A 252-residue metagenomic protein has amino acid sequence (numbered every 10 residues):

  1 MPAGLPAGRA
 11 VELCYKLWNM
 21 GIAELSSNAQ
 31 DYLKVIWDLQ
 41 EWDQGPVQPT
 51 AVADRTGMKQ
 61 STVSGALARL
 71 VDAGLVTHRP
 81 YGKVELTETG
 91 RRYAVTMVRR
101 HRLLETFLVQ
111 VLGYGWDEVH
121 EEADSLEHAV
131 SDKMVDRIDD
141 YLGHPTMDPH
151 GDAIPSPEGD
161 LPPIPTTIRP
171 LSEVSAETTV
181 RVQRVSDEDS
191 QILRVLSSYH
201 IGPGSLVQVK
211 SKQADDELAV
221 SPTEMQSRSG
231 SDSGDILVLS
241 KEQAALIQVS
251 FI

Functional and structural regions predicted by a protein language model:
P2-A10: Short Gly/Ser/Thr- and charged-rich N-terminal loops/segments that act as flexible capping/hinge elements
R9, L13, E127-L246: Mid-protein regulatory/catalytic core that forms ligand/cofactor-binding pockets and protein-protein interaction
E12-L33, P155: Short alpha-helical segments that sit at the start of domains
A23-M58: N-terminal helix-turn-helix DNA-binding core of bacterial DNA-binding proteins
L67-A68: Short, hydrophobic-biased segments on the C-terminal half of alpha helices that form "recognition helices"
V71-R79: A short, conserved structural fragment
G82-H101: Basic, amphipathic "hinge/linker" alpha-helix immediately C-terminal to the N-terminal HTH DNA-binding motif
